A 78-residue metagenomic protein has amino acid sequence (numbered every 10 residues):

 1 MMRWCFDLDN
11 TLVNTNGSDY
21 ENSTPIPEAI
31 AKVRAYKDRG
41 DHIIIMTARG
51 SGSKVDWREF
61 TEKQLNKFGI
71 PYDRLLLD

Functional and structural regions predicted by a protein language model:
M1-D78: Catalytic phosphate/metal-binding cores of nucleic-acid and nucleotide-processing enzymes, i.e., regions that mediate
